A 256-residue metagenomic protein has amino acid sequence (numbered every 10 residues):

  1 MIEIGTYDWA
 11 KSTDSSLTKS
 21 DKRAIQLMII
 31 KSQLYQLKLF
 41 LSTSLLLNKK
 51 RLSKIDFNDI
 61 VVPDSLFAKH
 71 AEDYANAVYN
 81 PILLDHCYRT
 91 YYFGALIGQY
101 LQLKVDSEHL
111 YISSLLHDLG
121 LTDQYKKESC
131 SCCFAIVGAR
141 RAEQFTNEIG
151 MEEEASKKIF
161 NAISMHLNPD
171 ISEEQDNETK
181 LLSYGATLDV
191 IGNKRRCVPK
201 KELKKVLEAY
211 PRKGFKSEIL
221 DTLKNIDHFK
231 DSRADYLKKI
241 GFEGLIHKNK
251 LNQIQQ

Functional and structural regions predicted by a protein language model:
M1-R51, N80-L84, Y88, Y92-K104 (+2 more regions): Divalent metal-dependent phosphate-bond-processing catalytic cores, especially two-metal-ion Mg2+/Mn2+ enzymes that act
F40-E72: Short alpha-helical hairpin
D56-F57, F67-H86, G120-K126: Active-site flanking loop/helix segments enriched in acidic
V61, N76, N80, Y100 (+3 more regions): Short gly/ser-rich anion-binding loops that grip negatively charged ligand groups
V61-F67, V105-H117: Short coil-to-beta-strand
S65-K69, D73, P81, E153-K157 (+2 more regions): Generic alpha-helical secondary structure signal
H109-A209: Divalent metal-dependent catalytic cores for phosphoryl transfer on phosphate-bearing substrates
